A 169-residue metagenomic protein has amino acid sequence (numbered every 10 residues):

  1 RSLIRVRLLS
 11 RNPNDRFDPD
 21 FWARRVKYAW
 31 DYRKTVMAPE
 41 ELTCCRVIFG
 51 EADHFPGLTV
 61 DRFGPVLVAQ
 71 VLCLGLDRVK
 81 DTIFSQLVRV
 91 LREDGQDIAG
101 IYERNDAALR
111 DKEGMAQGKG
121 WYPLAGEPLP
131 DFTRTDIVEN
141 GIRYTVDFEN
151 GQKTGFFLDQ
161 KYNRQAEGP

Functional and structural regions predicted by a protein language model:
R1-G168: RNA-binding accessory domains that recognize and position tRNA/RNA substrates
